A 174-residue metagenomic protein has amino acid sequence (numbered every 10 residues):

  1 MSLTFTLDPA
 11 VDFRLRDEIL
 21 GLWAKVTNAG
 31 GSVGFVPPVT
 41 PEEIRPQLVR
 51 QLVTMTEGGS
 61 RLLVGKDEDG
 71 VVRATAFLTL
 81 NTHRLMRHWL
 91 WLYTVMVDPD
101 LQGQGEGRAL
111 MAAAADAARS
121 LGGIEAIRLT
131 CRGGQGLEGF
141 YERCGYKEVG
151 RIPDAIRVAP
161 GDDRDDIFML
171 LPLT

Functional and structural regions predicted by a protein language model:
F5-T94, D98-D100, M111-A113, A117 (+1 more regions): Acetyl-CoA-dependent GNAT
S60, R164-F168: Short hydrophobic/aromatic beta-strand or adjacent loop that forms the aromatic wall/cage of a ligand/substrate-binding
D98-Q104, G133: Active-site acidic-Proline motif in GNAT/NAT acetyltransferases
P99, G122, C144-G145: Structural motif
R108: Residues forming the Rossmann-fold NAD(P)(H) cofactor-binding site
M111, A118-C131: Conserved GNAT acetyl-CoA-binding A-motif
R128-R132, E138-E142, K147-D165: Conserved catalytic-core motifs of GNAT/GCN5-like acyltransferases
